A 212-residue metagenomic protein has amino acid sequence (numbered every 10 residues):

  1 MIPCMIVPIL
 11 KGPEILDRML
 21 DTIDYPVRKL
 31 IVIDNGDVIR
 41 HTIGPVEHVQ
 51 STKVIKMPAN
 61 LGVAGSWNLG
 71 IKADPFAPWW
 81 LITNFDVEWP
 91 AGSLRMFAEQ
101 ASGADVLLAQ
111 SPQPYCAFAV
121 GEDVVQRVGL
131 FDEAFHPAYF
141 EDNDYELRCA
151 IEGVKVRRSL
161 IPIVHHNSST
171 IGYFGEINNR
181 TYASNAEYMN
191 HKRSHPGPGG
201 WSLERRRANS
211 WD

Functional and structural regions predicted by a protein language model:
K11-Y25: Short, well-formed alpha-helical segments that are part of the catalytic scaffolds of diverse glycosyltransferases
T22-K56: Acidic donor-binding segment of Leloir-type glycosyltransferases
M57-D74: Glycine-rich, basic loop-to-helix element that forms the pyrophosphate-binding segment of sugar-nucleotide handling
A77-E88: Short beta-strand-to-loop acidic/aromatic patch adjacent to the donor-nucleotide binding site
G92-A109: Conserved donor-nucleotide/metal-binding helix-loop-beta segment in metal-dependent transferases, i.e., the alpha-helix
V106-F118: Short beta-strand-to-loop element that shapes/binds the nucleotide-sugar donor at the catalytic cleft/hinge
V120-Y139, R148-S159: Aromatic-glycine-rich donor-binding/catalytic loop that engages nucleotide-sugar donors across glycosyltransferases
E141-D212: C-terminal catalytic/acceptor-binding lobe
